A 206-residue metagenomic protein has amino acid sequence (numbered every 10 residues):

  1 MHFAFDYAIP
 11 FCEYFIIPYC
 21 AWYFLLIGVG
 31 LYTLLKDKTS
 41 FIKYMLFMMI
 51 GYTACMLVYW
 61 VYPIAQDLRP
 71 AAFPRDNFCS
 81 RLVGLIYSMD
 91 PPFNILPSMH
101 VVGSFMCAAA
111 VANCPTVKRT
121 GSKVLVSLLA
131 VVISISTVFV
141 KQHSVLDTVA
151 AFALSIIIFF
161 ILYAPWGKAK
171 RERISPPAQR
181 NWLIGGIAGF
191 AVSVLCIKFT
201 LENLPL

Functional and structural regions predicted by a protein language model:
M1-I27, P74, L206: N-terminal transmembrane-helix/juxtamembrane module of multi-pass inner/ER membrane proteins
D6-P18, F78-P97: Short aromatic-rich membrane-water interface segments that cap or initiate transmembrane helices in multi-pass membrane
I16, C20, F24, M48 (+5 more regions): Alpha-helical transmembrane spans of integral membrane proteins, capturing the lipid-embedded, hydrophobic core of TM
L26-V61, L125-V126: Interfacial segments of alpha-helical transmembrane regions
Y52-W60, L128-V138, A191-F199: Aromatic-anchored segments of alpha-helical transmembrane domains
W60-A71, F199-P205: Helix-to-loop transition at the C-terminal end of transmembrane segments
G84-N181: Membrane-embedded catalytic cores of phosphoryl/pyrophosphoryl-handling enzymes
R173-L206: Transmembrane alpha-helices
